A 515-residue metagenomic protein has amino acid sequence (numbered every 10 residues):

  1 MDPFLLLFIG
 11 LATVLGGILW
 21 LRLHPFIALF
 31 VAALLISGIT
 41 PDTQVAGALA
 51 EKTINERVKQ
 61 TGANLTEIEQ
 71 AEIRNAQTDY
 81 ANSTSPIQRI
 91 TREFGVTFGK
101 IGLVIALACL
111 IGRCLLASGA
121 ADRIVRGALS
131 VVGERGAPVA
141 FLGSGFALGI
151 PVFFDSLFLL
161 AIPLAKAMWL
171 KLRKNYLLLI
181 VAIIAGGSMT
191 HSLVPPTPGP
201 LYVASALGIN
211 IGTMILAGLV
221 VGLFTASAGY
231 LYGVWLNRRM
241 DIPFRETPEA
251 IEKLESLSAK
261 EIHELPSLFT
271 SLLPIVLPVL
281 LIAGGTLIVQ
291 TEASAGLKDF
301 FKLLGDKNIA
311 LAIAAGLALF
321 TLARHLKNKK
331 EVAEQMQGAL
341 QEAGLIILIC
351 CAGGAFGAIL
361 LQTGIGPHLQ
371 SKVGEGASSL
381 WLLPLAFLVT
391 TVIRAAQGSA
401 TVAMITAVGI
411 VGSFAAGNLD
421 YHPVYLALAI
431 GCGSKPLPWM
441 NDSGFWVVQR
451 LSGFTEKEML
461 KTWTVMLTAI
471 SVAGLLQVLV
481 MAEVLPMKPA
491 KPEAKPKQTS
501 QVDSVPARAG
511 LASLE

Functional and structural regions predicted by a protein language model:
D2-F4, L216-E334, P486-Q501: Long, contiguous bundles of hydrophobic transmembrane helices that form the permeation core of multi-pass
D2-L110, R123, G127-V131, L281-A352 (+3 more regions): Hydrophobic transmembrane alpha-helices of multi-pass solute/ion transporters
F4-I9, I27-F30, G102, P138-G143 (+10 more regions): Hydrophobic alpha-helical transmembrane segments
L7-L19, F30-T40, I105-L110, S144-L148 (+7 more regions): Hydrophobic core segments of alpha-helical transmembrane domains in multi-pass membrane transport and ion-translocation
W20-P25, F98-G102, G112-D122, L148-I162 (+5 more regions): Short helix-coil transition sites and intra-membrane helix breaks within transmembrane domains of multi-pass
G102-A108, V131-L164, C350-G353, G376-F414 (+2 more regions): Hydrophobic alpha-helical transmembrane segments of multi-pass integral membrane proteins, predominantly secondary
E134-G149, L172-S192, G212-L219, L223 (+3 more regions): Alpha-helical transmembrane segments of multi-pass membrane proteins
A167-V276, H422, F445-M481: Membrane-core helix-loop-helix motifs of multi-pass transport proteins
